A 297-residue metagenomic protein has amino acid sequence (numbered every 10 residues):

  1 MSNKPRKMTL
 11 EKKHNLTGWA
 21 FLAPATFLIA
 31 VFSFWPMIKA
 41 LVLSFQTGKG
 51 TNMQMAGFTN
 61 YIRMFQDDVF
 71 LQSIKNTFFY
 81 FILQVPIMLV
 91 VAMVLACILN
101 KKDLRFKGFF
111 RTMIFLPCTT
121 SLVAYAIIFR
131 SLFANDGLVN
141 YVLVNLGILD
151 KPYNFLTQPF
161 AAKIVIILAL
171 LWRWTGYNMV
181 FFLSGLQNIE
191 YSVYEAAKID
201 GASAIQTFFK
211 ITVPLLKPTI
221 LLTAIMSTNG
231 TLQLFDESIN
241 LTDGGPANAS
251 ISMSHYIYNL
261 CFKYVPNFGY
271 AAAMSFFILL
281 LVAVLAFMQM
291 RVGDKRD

Functional and structural regions predicted by a protein language model:
M1-K13: Short, Lys/Arg-rich, polar N-terminal cytosolic tail immediately upstream of the first transmembrane signal-anchor
L10-D297: A structural signal for multi-pass alpha-helical bundles of membrane permease subunits that mediate small-molecule
